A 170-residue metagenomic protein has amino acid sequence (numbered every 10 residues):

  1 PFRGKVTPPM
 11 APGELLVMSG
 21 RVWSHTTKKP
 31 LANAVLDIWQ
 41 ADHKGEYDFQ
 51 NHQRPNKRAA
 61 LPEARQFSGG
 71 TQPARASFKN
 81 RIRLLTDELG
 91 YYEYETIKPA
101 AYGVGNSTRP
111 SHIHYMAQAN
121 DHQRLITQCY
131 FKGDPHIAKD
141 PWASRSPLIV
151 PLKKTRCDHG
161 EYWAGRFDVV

Functional and structural regions predicted by a protein language model:
P1-D168: Beta-strand-dominated extracellular/periplasmic modules and repeats in secreted or surface-exposed proteins
